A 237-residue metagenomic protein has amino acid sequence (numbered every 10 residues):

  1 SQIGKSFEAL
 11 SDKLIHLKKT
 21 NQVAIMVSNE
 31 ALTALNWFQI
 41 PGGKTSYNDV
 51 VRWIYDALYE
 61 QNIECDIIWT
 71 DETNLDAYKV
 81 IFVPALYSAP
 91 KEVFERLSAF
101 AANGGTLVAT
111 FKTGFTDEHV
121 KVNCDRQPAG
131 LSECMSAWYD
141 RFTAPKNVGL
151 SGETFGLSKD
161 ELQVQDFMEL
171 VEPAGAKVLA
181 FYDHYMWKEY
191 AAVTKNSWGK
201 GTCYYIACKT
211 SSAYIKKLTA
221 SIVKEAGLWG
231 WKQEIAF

Functional and structural regions predicted by a protein language model:
S1-F237: Carbohydrate-binding surfaces of carbohydrate-active enzymes
